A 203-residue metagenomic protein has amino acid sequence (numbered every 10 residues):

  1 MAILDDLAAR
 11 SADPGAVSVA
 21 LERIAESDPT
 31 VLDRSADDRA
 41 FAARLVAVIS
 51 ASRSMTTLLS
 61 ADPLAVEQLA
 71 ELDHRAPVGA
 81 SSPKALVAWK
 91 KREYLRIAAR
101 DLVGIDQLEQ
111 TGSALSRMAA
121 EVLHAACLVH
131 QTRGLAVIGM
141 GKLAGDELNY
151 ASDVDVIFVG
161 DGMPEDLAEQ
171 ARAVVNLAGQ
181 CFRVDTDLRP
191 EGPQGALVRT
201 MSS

Functional and structural regions predicted by a protein language model:
M1-S203: Non-catalytic regulatory/linker segments of enzymes
